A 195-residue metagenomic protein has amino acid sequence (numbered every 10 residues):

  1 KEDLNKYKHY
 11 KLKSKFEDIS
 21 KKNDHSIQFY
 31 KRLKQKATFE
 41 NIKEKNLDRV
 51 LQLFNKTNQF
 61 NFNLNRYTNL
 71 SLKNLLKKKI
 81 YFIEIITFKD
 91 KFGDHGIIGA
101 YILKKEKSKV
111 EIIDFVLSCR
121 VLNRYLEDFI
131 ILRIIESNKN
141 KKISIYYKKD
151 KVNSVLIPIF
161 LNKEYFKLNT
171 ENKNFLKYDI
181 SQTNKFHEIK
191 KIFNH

Functional and structural regions predicted by a protein language model:
K1-Q35, E136-H195: Terminal substrate-recognition subdomain of acyl/acetyltransferases
E17-S20, R49-Q52, F60-L64, L70 (+6 more regions): Generic marker of "main functional regions" within proteins
T38-L117: A conserved beta-strand-loop-helix scaffold within acyl/acetyltransferase catalytic domains
K45-L47, V121, K173-F175: A short acidic, often aromatic-flanked loop/helix-cap motif at beta-alpha or helix-coil junctions that lines enzyme
F60, T68, D128-I130, L161-K163 (+1 more regions): Generic alpha-helical propensity signal that fires on short helical segments and nearby coil/disordered stretches
F88-K91, I97-E164, N169-E171: Acyl-donor binding region in acyl/amide transferases
